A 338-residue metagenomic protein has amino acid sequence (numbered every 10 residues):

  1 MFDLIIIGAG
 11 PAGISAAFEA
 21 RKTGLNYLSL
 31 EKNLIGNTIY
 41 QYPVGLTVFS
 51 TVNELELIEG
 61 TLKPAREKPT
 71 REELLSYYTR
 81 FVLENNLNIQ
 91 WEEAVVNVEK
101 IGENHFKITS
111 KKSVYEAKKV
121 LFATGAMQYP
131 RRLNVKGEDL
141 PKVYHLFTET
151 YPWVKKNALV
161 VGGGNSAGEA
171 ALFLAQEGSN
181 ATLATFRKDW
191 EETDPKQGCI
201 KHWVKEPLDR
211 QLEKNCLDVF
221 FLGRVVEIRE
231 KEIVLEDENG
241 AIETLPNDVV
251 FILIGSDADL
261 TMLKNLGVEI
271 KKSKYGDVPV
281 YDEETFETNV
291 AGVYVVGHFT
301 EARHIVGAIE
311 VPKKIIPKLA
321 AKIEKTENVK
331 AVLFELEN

Functional and structural regions predicted by a protein language model:
M1-A12, K155-G164: Beta1/beta-strand and adjacent pyrophosphate-binding region of the FAD-binding site in flavoprotein oxidoreductases
I5-I7, V114-M127, L159-V161, P246-G255: Short hydrophobic core segments
A9-L87, L172-K201, K271-Y275: Beta1-alpha1 glycine-rich phosphate/pyrophosphate-binding loop at the start of Rossmann-like nucleotide-binding domains
G10-P11, L34, Q128, N165 (+1 more regions): Residue-level detector of alpha-helix initiation sites
N86-E93, N97-E99, K107, Y115 (+2 more regions): A Rossmann-like FAD-binding core segment of flavoenzymes
T124-E177, K274-E284: Glycine-rich dinucleotide-binding loop and its adjacent helix/turn
E138-P152, S256-H304: FAD-site-proximal beta/loop scaffold in flavoenzymes
V295-N338: A conserved FAD-binding loop/helix module that cradles the flavin
